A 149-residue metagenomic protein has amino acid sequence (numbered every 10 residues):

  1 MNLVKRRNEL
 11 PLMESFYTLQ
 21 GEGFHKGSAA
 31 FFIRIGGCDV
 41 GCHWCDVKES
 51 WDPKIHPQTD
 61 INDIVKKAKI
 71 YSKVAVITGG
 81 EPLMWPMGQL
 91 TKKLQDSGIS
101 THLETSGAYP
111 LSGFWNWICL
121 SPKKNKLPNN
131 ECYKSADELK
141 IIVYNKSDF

Functional and structural regions predicted by a protein language model:
M1-V4, L10-P11, K54-I61, K134-F149: Radical SAM enzyme [4Fe-4S]-AdoMet core and its adjacent flexible, acidic and glycine-rich loops/tails across
R6-D63: Canonical Radical SAM [4Fe-4S] cluster-binding loop centered on the CxxxCxxC motif and its immediate flanking residues
F16, G36, K48, T78-L83 (+2 more regions): Anionic group-transfer/hydrolysis microenvironments
A29, Y71-K73, I99: Short coil/turn segments at beta-strand junctions that form active-site/ligand-binding loops
F32-R34, V74-V76, H102: Short, conserved beta-strand segments within well-ordered enzyme catalytic domains that often line or immediately flank
N62-I70, Q89-D96: Replace "anionic and nucleotidyl ligands
D63-L83: Short Fe-S-cluster ligation motifs
L83-F149: Conserved AdoMet/S-adenosylmethionine-binding subsite of the radical SAM
